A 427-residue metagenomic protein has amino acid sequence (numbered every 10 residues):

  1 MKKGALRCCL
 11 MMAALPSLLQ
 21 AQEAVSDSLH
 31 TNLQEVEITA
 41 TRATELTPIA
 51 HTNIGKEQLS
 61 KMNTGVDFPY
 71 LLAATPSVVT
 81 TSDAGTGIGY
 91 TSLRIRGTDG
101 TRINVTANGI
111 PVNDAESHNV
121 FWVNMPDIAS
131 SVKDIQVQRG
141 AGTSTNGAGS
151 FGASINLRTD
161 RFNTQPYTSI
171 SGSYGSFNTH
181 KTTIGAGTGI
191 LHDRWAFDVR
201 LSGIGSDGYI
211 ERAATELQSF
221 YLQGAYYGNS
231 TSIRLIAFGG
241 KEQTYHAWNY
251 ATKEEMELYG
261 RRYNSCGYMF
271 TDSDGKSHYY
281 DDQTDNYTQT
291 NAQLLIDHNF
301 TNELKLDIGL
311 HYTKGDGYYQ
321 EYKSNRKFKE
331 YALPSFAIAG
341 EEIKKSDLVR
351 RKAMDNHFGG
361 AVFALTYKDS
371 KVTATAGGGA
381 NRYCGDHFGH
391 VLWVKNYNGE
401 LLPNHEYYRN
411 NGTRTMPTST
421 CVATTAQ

Functional and structural regions predicted by a protein language model:
H30-G65, S92: N-terminal periplasmic "start-of-domain" segments of outer-membrane beta-barrel proteins
Q34, T91, F151-A153, P166-I170 (+5 more regions): Hydrophobic, lipid-facing positions within transmembrane beta-strands of outer-membrane proteins
F68-L71, T91-R94, T106, W122-I128 (+3 more regions): N-terminal periplasmic accessory domains that precede and gate Gram-negative outer-membrane beta-barrel machines
P69-P111, K133: Extracytoplasmic beta-strand/coil segments of soluble accessory domains associated with Gram-negative outer-membrane
P111-R139, R158, E255: Short acidic/polar hinge/loop motifs at secondary-structure boundaries that mediate gating or recognition
Y167-S169, Y174-G205, I210-A247, A292-T301: Transmembrane beta-barrel wall of Gram-negative outer-membrane proteins
S232-T290, G317-E321, K352-M354: Flexible loop and strand-edge segments within Gram-negative outer membrane beta-barrel domains
Y287-Y319, S324-Q427: Face-selective signature of the C-terminal outer-membrane beta-barrel domain
